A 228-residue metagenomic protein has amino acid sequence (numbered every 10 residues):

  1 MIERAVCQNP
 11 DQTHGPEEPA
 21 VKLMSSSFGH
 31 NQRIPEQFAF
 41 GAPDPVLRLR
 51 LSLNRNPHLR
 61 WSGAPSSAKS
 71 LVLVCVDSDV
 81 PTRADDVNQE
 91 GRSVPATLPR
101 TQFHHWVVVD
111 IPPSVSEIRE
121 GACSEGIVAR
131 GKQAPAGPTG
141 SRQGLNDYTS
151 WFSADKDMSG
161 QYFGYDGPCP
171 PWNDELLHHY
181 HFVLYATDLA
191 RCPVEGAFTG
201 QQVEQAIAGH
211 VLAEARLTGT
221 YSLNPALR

Functional and structural regions predicted by a protein language model:
M1-R228: N-terminus-centered regions that define maturation/targeting leaders and the start of the first functional domain
